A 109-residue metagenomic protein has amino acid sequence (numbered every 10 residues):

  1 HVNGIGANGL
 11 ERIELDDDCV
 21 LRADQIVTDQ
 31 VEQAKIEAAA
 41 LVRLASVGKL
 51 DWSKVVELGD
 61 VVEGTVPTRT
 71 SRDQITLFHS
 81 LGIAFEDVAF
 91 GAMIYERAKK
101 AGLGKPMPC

Functional and structural regions predicted by a protein language model:
H1-P67: Rossmann-fold NAD(P)-binding glycine/threonine-rich loop
K49-C109: NAD(P)-dependent dehydrogenase/reductase Rossmann-like domain
